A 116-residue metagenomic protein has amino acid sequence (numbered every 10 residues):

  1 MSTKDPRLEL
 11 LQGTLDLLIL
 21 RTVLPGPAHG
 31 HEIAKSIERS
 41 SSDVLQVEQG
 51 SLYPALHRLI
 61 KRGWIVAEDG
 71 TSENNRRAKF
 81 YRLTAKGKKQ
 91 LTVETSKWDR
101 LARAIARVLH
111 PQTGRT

Functional and structural regions predicted by a protein language model:
M1, K86-T116: Amphipathic alpha-helical dimerization/coiled-coil segments that flank or bridge DNA-binding/regulatory modules
M1-R7: Short, intrinsically disordered or compositionally biased N-terminal tails of bacterial proteins
R7-S51: N-terminal helix-turn-helix DNA-binding core of bacterial DNA-binding proteins
L8, Q49, R77-F80, K88 (+2 more regions): Short, structured helix-loop boundary elements
T22, L83, Q90: Conserved SAM-binding loop
L52-L59: Basic amphipathic alpha-helical segments that dock to polyanions
I60-R77, R82: Beta-hairpin "wing" of winged helix-turn-helix
